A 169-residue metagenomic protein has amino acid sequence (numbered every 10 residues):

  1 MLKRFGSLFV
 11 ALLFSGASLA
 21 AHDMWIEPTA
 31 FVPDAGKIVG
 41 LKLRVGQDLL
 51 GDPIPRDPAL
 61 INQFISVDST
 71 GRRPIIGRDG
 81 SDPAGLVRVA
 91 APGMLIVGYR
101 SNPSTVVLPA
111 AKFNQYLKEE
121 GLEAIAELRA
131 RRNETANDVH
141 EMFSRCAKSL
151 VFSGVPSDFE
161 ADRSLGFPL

Functional and structural regions predicted by a protein language model:
M1-R4: Positively charged n-region of N-terminal signal peptides that target proteins for export
G6-A17: Bacterial N-terminal signal peptides
A21-L169: N-terminal soluble domains immediately following signal/targeting peptides that reside in extracytoplasmic
